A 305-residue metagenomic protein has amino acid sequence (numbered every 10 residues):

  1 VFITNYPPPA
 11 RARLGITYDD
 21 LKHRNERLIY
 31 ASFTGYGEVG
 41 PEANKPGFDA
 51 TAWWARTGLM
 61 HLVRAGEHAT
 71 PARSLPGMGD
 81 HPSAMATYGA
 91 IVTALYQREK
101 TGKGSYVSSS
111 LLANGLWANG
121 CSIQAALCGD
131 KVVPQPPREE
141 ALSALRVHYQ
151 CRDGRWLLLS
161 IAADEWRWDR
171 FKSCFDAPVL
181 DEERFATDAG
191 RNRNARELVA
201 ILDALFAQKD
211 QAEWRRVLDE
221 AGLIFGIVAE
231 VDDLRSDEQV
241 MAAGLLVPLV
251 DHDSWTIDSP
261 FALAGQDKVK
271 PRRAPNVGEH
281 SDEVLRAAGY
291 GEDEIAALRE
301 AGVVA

Functional and structural regions predicted by a protein language model:
V1-A12: Rossmann-like NAD(P)-binding element
F2, L145-A221, F225: Aromatic-enriched alpha-helical interface/lid elements that frame and gate functional surfaces
A12-L157, I161-A162: Active-site-adjacent "lid/gating" segments in soluble enzymes
I16, P82-G89, A162-W166, E197 (+3 more regions): Conserved active-site and cofactor/substrate-binding residues in soluble primary-metabolism enzymes
E182-R193, A229-S236, S254, E294-A305: Short linear loop/turn motifs
D219-V240: Conserved PLP cofactor-binding pocket of PLP-dependent enzymes
V250-A297: Flexible, small-/acidic-enriched active-site or ligand-binding loops
